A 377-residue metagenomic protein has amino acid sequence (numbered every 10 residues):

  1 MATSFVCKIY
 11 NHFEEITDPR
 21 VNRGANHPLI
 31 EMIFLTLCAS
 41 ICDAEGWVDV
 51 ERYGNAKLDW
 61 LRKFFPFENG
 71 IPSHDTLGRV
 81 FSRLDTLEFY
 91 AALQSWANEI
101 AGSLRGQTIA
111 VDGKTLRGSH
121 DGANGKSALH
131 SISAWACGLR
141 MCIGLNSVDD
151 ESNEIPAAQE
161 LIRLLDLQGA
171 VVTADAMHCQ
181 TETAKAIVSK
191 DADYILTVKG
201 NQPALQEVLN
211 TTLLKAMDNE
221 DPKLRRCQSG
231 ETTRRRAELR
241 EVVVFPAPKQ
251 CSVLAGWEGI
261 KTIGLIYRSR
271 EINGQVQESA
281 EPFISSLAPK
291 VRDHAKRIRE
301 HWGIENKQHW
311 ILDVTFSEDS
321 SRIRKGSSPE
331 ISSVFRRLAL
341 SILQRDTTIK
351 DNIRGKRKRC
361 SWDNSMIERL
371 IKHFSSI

Functional and structural regions predicted by a protein language model:
M1-N11, F374-I377: Intrinsically disordered, low-complexity and often Lys/Arg-enriched segments
F5, V50, I284, A288-R322: Short amphipathic alpha-helical "interface-anchor" segments enriched in bulky aromatics
K8-I9, E15, N22-A174, C179-E182: Conserved, well-structured functional cores that handle cations and Mg-NTP chemistry
I16, K57, I311-I377: A short, flexible helix-boundary coil/loop motif
V21-M32, N273-G274, I323-I331: Structural motif
M177, A192, K199-N201: Short, ordered loop/turn segments at secondary-structure junctions
A184-A192: Short, surface-exposed basic-aromatic patches at helix termini and helix-loop junctions that form
K199-E300: An anionic, glycine-rich sequence signature occurring as long contiguous blocks
